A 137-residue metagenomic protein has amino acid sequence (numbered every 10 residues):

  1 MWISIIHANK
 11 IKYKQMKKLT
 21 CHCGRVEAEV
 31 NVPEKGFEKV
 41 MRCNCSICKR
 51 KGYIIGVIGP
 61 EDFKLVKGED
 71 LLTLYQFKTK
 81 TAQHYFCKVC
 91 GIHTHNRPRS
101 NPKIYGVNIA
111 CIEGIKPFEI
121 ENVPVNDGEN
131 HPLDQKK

Functional and structural regions predicted by a protein language model:
A8-K137: A short Gly-Trp-Pro
